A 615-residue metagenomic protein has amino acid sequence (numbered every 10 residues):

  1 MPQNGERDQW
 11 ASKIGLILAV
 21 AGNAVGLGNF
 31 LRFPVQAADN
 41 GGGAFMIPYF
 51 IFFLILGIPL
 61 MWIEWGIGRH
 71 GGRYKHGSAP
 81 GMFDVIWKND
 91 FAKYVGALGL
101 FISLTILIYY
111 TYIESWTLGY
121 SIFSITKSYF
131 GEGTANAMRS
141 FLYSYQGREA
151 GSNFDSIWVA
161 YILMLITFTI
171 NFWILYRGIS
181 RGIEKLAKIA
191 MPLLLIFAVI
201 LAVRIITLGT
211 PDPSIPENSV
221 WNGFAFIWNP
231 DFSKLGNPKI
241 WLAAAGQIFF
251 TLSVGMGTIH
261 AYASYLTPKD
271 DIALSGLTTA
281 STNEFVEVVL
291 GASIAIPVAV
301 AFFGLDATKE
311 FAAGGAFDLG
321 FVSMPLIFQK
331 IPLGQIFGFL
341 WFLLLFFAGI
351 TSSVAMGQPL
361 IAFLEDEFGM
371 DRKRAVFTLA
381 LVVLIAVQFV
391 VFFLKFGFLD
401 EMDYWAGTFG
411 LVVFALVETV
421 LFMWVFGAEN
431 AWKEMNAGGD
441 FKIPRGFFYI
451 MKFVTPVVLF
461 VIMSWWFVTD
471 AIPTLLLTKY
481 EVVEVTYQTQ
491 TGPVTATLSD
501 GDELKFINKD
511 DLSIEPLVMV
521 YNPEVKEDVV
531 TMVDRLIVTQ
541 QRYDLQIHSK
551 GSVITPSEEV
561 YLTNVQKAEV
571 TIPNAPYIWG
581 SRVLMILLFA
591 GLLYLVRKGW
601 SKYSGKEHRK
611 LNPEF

Functional and structural regions predicted by a protein language model:
M1-R32, L60-W65, R69-A97, P268-D271 (+1 more regions): Membrane-interface "cap" regions at the ends of multi-pass membrane proteins
P2-I14, E184, K188-I350, V354 (+4 more regions): Membrane-embedded translocation segments of transport machinery
N4-D8, Q36-N40, H70, K75-L98 (+9 more regions): Inter-helical loop and helix-membrane interface segments of multi-pass membrane transporters/permeases
S12-F52, G257-H260, S275-L277, S281-E284 (+3 more regions): Transmembrane helix-boundary motif of multi-pass solute transporters/channels
G15-L16, V20, G96-L100, S128-Y176 (+6 more regions): Transmembrane alpha-helical segments of multi-pass small-molecule transport proteins
L27-Q36, G43, N171-G182, V203-W221 (+9 more regions): Transmembrane helix-loop junctions in multi-pass membrane proteins
F33-A135, A160, F249, A261 (+1 more regions): Membrane-interface helix-loop-helix modules in multi-pass membrane proteins
V95, L100, F368-A380, W405-T478 (+2 more regions): C-terminal membrane-solvent junction of multi-pass transporters and transport-like membrane proteins
